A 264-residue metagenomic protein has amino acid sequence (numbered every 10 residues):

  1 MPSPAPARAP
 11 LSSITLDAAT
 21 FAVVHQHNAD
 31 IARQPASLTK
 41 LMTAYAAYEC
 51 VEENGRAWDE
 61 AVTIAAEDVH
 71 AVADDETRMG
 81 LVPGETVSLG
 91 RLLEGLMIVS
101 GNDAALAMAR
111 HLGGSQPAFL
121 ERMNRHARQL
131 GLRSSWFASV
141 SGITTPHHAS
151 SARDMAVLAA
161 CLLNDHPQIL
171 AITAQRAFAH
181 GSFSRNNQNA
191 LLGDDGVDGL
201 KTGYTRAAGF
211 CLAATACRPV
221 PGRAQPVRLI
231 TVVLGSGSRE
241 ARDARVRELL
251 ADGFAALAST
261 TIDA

Functional and structural regions predicted by a protein language model:
M1-R153, L163: Active-site-adjacent loops and short helices of periplasmic peptidoglycan-processing enzymes
P6-S12, G84, L89, G114-A264: Penicillin-recognizing serine hydrolase domain
